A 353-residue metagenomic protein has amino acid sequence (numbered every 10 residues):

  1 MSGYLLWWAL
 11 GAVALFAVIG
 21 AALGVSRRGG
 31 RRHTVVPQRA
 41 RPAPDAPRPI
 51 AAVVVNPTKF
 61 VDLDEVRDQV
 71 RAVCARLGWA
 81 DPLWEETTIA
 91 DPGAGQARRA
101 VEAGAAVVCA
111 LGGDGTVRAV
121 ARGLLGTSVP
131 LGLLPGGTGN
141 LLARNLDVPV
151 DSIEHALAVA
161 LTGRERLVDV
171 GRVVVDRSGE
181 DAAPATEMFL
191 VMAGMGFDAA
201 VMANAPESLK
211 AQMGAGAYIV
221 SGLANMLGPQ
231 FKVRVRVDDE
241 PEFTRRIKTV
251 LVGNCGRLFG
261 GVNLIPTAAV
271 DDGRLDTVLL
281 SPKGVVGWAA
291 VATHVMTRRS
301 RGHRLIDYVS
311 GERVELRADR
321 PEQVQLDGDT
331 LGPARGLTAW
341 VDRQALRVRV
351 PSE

Functional and structural regions predicted by a protein language model:
M1-V108: ATP/NTP phosphate-donor binding region
S2-R27, V237-D239, A269-V270, L279-E353: ATP/nucleoside-binding phosphotransfer catalytic cores, i.e., glycine-rich phosphate-binding loops
P57, L111-G113, L134-G137, N254: Glycine-rich beta-strand-to-loop/alpha-helix junction loops that act as flexible
R76, T87, L125-P130, L134-K248: Catalytic core of DAGKc-family lipid kinases
G93, G115-V120, G139-L142, V168: Short glycine/serine/threonine-rich phosphate/pyrophosphate-binding segments that cradle anionic phosphate groups
A106-T127: Conserved beta-strand-loop-alpha-helix hinge of the TIR/SEFIR fold
G194, D198, L251-L264, T330: Glycine-rich phosphate/pyrophosphate-binding beta-alpha loops
L209-A217, G260, P266-G287: Gly/Ser/Thr-rich active-site loops/lids in small-molecule metabolic enzymes that frequently grip phosphoryl groups
